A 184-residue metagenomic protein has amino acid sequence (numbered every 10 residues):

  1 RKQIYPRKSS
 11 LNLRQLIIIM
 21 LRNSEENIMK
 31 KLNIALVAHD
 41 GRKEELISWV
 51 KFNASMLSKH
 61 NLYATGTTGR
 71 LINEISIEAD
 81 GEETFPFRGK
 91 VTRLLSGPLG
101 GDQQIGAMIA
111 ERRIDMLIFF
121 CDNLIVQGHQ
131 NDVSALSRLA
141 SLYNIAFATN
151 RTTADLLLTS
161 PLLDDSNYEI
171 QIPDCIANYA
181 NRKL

Functional and structural regions predicted by a protein language model:
R1-R22: N-terminal amphipathic/basic-hydrophobic helices that include classical n-h-c signal peptides and signal-anchor
E44-S55: Histidine-anchored nucleotide/phosphate-binding helix
K59-I72: Short internal beta-strands
Y63-T65, R93-L95, F119, F147-R151: General beta-strand structural signal in soluble alpha/beta enzymes
S76-Q104: Active-site rim loops that border cofactor/substrate pockets in soluble metabolic enzymes
L99-R138: Mid-chain, well-packed structural core segment of small domains
V133-D164: Ser/Thr/Gly-rich flexible loops in soluble cytosolic domains mediating phosphotransfer, phosphorylation
T152-K183: Short, glycine-/small-residue-rich phosphate/pyrophosphate-handling segment
